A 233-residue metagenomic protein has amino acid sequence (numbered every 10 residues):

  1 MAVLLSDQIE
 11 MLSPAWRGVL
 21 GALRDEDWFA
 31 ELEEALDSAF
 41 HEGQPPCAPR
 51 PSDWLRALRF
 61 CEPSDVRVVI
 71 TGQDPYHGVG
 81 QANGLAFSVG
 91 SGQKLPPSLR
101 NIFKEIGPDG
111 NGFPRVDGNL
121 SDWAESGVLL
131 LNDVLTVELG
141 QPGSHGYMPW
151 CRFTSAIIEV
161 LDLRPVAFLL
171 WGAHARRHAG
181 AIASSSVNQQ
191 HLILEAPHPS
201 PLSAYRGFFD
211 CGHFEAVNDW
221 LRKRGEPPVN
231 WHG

Functional and structural regions predicted by a protein language model:
L5-D7: A short, ordered amphipathic alpha-helix with a cationic face
E10, G18-G180, S186, L192-E195 (+3 more regions): A polyanion-binding, active-site-adjacent surface
